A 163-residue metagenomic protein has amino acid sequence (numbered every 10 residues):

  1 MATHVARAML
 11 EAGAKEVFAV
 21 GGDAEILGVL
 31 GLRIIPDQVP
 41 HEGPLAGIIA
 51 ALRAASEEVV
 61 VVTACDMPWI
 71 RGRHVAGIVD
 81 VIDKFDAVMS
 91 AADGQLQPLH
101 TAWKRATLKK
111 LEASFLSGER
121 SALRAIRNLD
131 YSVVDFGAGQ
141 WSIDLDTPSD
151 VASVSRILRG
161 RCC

Functional and structural regions predicted by a protein language model:
M1-E119, R127-W141, P148-S149, R156-C162: Nucleotide and nucleotide-moiety/phosphate-recognizing core
